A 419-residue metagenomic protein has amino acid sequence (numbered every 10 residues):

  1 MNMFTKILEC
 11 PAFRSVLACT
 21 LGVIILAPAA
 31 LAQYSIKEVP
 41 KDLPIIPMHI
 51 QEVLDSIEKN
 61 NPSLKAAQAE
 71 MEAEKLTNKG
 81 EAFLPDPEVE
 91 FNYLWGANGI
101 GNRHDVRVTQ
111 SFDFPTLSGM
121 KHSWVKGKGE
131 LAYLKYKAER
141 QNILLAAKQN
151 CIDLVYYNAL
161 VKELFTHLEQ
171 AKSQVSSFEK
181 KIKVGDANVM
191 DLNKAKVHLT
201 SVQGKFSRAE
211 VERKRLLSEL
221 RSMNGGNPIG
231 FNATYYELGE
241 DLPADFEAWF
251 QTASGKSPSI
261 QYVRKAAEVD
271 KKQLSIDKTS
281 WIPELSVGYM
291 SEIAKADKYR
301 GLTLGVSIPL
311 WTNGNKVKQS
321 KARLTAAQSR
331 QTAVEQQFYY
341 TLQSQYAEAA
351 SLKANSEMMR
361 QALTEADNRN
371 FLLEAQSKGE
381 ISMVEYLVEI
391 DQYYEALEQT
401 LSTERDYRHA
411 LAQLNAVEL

Functional and structural regions predicted by a protein language model:
N2-A18, A32-L43, Q399-L419: Acidic, low-complexity, intrinsically disordered peripheral segments
N2-E9, Y34, P40-K41, N142-K256 (+2 more regions): Periplasmic alpha-helical coiled-coil/stalk elements that build and connect Gram-negative outer-membrane
V16-P28: Bacterial N-terminal signal peptides
L31-E88, F112, M120, D186-V189 (+4 more regions): Bacterial Sec-pathway N-terminal export signals of envelope proteins
Y34-H49, K79, L84-K126, T234-P243 (+1 more regions): Small/polar, glycine/serine/threonine/aspartate-rich low-complexity segments that form flexible
D55-A66, E72-D86, V106-W124, L134-Q141 (+7 more regions): A glycine-/polar-enriched beta->alpha junction
A66-N78, E139, I143-T166, S173-V175 (+5 more regions): Amphipathic alpha-helical coiled-coil segments
K126, V189-H198, K321, M383-D391: Short, charged, amphipathic alpha-helical segments
